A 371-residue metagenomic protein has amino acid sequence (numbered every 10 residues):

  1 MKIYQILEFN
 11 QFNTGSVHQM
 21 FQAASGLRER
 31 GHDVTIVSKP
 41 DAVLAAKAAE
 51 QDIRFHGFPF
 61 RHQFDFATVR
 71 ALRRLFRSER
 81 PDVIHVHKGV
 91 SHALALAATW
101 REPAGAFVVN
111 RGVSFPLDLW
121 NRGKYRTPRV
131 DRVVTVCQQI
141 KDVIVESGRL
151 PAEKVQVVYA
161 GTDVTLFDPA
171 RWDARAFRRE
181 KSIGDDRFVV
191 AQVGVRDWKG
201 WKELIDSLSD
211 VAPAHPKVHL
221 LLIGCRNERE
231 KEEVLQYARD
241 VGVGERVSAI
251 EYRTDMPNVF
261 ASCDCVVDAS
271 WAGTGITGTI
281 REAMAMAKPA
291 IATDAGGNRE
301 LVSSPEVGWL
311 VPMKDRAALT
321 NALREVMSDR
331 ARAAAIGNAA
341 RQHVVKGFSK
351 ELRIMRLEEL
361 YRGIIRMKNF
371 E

Functional and structural regions predicted by a protein language model:
Y4-Q5, G184-K199, I205-L208, L221: Conserved donor-binding/catalytic core segment of Leloir-type glycosyltransferases
V37-S38, P289-A292, V302: Short hydrophobic beta-strand element within catalytic cores of glycosyltransferases and related nucleotide-activated
S38-V43, V193-R196, H219-E233: Glycosyltransferase donor-sugar binding loop
A104-Q138, D142, G148: A conserved, positively charged/aromatic
D168-I183, L235-Q236, F370: A short helix/loop element that forms part of the nucleotide-sugar donor recognition site in Leloir-type
R229-E233, G244-R253, V259, W309-L310: Active-site donor-binding acidic/aromatic loop of nucleotide-activated sugar and phosphosugar transferases involved
A261-G275, K288: Acidic donor-binding loop of glycosyltransferase active sites
S304-P305, W309-R316, E325-A331: Conserved acidic donor-binding segment of nucleotide-sugar-dependent glycosyltransferases
